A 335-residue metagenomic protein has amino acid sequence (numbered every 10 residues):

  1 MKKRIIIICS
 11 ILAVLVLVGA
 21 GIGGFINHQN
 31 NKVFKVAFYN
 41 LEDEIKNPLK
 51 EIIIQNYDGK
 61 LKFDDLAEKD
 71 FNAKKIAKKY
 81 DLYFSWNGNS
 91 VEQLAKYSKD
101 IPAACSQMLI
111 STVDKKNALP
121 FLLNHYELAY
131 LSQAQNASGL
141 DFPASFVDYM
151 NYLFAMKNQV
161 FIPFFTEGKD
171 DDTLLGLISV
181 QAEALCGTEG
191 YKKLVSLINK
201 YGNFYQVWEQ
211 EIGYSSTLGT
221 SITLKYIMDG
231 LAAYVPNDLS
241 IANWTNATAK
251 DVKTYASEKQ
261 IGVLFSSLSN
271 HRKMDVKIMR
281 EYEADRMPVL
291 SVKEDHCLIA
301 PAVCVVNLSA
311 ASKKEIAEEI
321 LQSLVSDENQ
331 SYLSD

Functional and structural regions predicted by a protein language model:
M1-G88: Conserved N-terminal structural module of periplasmic/extracytoplasmic solute-binding proteins
K60-E68, D238-K250: Short beta-strand-to-loop elements that line the ligand-binding cleft of bilobed periplasmic-binding protein-like
K69-S85, A134, M150-Q159, D229 (+2 more regions): Short helices/loops that flank or line small-molecule/ion binding pockets
F84-Y130, R286: Hinge/lid segment of periplasmic solute-binding proteins
G88-L94, F265-E283: A ligand-binding cleft/hinge motif common to bilobed small-molecule-binding domains
Y152-I212: Extracytoplasmic/periplasmic solute-binding protein
K192-A247: Glycine-centered hinge/linker elements that transmit conformational signals in sensory and ligand-binding systems
V276-S334: Extracytoplasmic/periplasmic substrate-recognition and gating elements
